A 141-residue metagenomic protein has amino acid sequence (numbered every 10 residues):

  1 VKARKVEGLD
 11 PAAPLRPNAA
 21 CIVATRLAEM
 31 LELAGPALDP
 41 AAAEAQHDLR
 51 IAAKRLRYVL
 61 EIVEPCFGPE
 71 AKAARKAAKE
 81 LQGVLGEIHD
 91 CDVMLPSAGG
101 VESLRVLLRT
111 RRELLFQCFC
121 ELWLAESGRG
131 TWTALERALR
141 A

Functional and structural regions predicted by a protein language model:
V1-A141: Cationic, histidine-enriched alpha-helical/coil surfaces that engage anionic ligands
